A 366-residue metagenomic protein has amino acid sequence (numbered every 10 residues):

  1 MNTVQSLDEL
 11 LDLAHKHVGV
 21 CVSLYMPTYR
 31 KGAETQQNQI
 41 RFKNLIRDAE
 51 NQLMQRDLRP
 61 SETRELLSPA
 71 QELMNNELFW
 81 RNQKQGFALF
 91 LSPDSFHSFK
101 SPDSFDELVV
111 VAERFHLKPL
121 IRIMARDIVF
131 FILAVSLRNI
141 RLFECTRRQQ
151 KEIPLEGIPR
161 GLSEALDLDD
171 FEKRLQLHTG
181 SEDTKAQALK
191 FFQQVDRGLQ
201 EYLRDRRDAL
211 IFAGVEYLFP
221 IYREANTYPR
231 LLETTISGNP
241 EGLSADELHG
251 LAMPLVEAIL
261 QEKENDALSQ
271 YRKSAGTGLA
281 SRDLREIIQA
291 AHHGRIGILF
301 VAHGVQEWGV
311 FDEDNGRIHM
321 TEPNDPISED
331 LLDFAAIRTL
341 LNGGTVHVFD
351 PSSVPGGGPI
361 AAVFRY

Functional and structural regions predicted by a protein language model:
M1-Y366: Terminal alpha-helical anchor/extension segments at protein ends
